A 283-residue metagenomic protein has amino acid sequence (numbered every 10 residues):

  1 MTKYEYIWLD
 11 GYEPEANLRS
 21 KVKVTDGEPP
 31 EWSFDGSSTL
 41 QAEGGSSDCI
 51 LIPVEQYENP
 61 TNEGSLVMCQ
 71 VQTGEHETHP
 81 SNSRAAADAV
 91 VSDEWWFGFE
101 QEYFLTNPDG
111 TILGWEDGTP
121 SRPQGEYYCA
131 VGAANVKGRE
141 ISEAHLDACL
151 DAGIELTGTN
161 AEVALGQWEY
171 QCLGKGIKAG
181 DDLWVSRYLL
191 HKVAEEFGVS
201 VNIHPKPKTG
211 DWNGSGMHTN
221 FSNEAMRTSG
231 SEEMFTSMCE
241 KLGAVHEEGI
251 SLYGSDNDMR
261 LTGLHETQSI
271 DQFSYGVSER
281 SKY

Functional and structural regions predicted by a protein language model:
M1-Y283: Glycine-rich, acidic/polar active-site loops that bind/position phosphate-bearing ligands
